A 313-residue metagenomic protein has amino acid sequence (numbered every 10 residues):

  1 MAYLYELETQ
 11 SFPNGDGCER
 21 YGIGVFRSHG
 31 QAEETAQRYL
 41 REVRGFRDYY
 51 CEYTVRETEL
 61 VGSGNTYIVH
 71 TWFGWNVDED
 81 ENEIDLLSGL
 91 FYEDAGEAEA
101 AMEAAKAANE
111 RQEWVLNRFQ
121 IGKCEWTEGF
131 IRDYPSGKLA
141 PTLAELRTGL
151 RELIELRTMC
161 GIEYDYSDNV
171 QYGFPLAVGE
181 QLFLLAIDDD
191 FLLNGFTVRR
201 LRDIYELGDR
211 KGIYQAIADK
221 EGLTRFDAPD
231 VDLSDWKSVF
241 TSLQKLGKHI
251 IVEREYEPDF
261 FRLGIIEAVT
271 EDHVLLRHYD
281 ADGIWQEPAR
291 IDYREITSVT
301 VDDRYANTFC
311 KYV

Functional and structural regions predicted by a protein language model:
M1-F26: Short, extreme N-terminal segment that most often corresponds to the first beta-strand
Y3-F12, Y67-V77, M159-D165, H249-Y256: A short beta-strand micro-motif
C18-G22, E83-L87, V170-Q171, D259-R262: Short, surface-exposed coil-to-beta transition loops
R20-Y21, R38-Y67, T71-N76, L86-G89 (+2 more regions): Short, mixed-charge low-complexity intrinsically disordered segments
F26-G30, F91-A95: Conserved aromatic
A95-G137, Y256-V313: Structured core of small recognition/catalytic domains
G137-V170, L182-F183, D188-D259, D280-V313: Short glycine-rich, low-complexity segments
V170-A177, R262-A268: Short beta-strand-centered aromatic/proline hotspots
